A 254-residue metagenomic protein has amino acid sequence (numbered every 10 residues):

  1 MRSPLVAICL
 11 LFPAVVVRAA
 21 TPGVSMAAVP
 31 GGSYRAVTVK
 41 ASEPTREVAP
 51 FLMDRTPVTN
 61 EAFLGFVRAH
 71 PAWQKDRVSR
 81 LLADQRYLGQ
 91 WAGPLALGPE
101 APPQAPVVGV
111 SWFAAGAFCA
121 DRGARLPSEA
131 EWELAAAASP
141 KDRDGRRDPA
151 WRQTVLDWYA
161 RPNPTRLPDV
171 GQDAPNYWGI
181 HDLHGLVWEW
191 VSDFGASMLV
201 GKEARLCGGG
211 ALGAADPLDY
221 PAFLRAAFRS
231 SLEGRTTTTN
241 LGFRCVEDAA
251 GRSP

Functional and structural regions predicted by a protein language model:
R2-A130, A137, R229-P254: Extended beta-strand/loop cores of jelly-roll/beta-sandwich
A28-V29, G93-S230, G234-T239: Functional-site microenvironments in short loops/helix caps that host divalent-cation chemistry
